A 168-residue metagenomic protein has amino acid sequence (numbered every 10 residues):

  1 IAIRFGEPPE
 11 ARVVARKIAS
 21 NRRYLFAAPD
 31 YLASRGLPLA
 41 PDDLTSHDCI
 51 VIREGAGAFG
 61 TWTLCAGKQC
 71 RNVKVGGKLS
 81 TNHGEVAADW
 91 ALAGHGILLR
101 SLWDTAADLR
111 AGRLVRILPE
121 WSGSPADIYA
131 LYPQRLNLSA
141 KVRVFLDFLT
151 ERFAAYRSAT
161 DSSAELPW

Functional and structural regions predicted by a protein language model:
I1-T81: Acidic, Gly/Pro-rich loop/turn segments at junctions of secondary structure
R4, I117-P119, S158: Residue-level detector of high-confidence beta-strand sites
R16, D42, A88-D89, R143: Alpha-helical segments flanking ligand/cofactor-binding loops in enzyme cores
D30-Y31, V86, D104, L136: Short, well-ordered alpha-helical scaffold segment located in the soluble/lumenal catalytic or ligand-binding core
N72-R116, S122-P125, L146: Hydrophobic hinge/microswitch elements
L102-A111, W121-W168: C-terminal effector-binding regulatory domain of bacterial HTH transcription factors
